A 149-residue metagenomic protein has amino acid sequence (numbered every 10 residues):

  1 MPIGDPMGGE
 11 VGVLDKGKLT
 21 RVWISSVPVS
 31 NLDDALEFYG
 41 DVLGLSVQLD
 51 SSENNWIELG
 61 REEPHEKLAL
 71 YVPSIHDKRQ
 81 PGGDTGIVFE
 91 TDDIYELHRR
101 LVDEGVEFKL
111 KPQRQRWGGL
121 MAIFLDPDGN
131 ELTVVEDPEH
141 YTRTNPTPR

Functional and structural regions predicted by a protein language model:
P2-L36, H65, T85-I87, D137-R149: N-terminal beta-strand motif that seeds the catalytic metal site of vicinal oxygen chelate
G12, K16, I57-E58, H98: A generic "structured core" feature
L19, S26-K67: Core segments of cupin and vicinal oxygen chelate
I24-S26, E58, A69, G86-V88 (+1 more regions): Short aromatic/hydrophobic contact patches that present stacked aromatics for nucleic-acid/ligand binding
V29-L32, I87-E131, E139: Vicinal oxygen chelate
S46-S52, Q113-Q115, E136-T142: Conserved catalytic-core motifs of GNAT/GCN5-like acyltransferases
L59-P64, F124-P127, D137: Active-site beta-strand termini and strand-to-loop segments that position acidic
P64-A69, G129-E131: Short, charged/polar, Gly/Pro-enriched secondary-structure boundary elements
